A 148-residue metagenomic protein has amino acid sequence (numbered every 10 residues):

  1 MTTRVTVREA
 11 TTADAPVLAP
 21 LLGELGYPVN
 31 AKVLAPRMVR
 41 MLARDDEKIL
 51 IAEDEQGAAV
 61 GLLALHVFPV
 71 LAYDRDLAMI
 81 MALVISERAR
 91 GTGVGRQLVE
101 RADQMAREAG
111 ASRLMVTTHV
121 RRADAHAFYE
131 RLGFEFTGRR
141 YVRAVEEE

Functional and structural regions predicted by a protein language model:
T2-R4, A144-E148: Generic C-terminal helix-cap and adjacent flexible tail
E9-P16, P20-R75, M81, A144-V145: Acetyl-CoA-dependent GNAT
F68-V70, R88, R121-A123, E146: Short coil/turn motifs at secondary-structure junctions
L83-R90: A short, internal acetyl-CoA/4′-phosphopantetheine-binding micro-motif in the GNAT/acyltransferase core
G91-Q104, R131: Conserved acetyl-CoA-binding loop-helix of GNAT-fold acetyltransferases
R96, S112, V120-G138, R143: Conserved active-site alpha-helix within GNAT-family acetyltransferase domains
V99, A106-T118: Conserved GNAT acetyl-CoA-binding A-motif
